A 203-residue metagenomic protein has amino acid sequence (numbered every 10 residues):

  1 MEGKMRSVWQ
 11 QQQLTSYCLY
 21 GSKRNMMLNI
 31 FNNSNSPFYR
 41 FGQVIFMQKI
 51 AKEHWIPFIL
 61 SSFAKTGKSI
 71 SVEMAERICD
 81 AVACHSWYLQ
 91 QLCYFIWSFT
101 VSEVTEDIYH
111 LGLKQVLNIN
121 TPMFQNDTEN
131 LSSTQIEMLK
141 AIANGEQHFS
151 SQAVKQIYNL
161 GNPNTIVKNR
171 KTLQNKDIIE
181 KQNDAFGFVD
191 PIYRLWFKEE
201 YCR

Functional and structural regions predicted by a protein language model:
M1-R24, N32: Conserved Walker B catalytic segment
K4, F95, T172: Alpha-helical DNA-recognition elements
Q10, P122-Q125, N130-R203: C-terminal leucine-rich, beta-strand-based interaction scaffolds used for sensing/assembly
Q13-T15, R40-Q43: Short glycine-/polar-rich loops that comprise or flank the Walker A/P-loop and associated switch/sensor motifs
R24-G42: Short regulatory helix/loop adjacent to the ATP-binding pocket of P-loop NTPases
Q43-H54: Conserved AAA+ ATPase "SRH/arginine-finger" region at the nucleotide-binding site
L60-M123, S133, N183: Amphipathic alpha-helical "lid/sensor" segments that cap RecA-like P-loop NTPase cores
